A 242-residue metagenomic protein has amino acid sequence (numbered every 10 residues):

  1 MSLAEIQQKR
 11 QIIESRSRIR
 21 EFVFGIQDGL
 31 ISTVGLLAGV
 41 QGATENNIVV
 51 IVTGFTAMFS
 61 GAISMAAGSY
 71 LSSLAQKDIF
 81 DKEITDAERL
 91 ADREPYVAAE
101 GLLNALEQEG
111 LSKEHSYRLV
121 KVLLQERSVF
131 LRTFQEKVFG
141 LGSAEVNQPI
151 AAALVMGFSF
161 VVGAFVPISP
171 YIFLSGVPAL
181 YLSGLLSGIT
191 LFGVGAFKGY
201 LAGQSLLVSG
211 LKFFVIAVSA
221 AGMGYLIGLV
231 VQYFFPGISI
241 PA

Functional and structural regions predicted by a protein language model:
M1-E14, R18-R20, L74-M156: Cytosol/matrix-facing amphipathic helices and coiled-coil assembly/linker segments of eukaryotic membrane proteins
M1-S73: Internal alpha-helical transmembrane segments
R18-L37, S143-S169: Transmembrane alpha-helical segments and their cytosolic interface motifs in multi-pass membrane proteins
R20-F24, V49-A57, G61, M65 (+6 more regions): Alpha-helical transmembrane segments of multi-pass membrane proteins, especially transporters and channels
L30-L36, M58-S73, V129, V161-I168 (+2 more regions): Transmembrane alpha-helical segments of multi-pass membrane transport proteins and ion-pumping complexes
S32-V50, V162-L182: Juxtamembrane "helix exit" motif at the C-terminal ends of alpha-helical transmembrane segments in multi-pass membrane
I172-A242: Alpha-helical transmembrane anchor segments
